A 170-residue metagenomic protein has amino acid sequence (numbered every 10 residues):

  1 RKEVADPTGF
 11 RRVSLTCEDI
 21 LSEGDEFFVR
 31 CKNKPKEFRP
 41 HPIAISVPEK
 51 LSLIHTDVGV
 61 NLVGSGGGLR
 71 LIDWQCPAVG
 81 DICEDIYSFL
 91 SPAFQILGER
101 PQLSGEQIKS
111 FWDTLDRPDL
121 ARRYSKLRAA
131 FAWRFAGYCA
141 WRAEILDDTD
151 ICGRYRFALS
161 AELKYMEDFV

Functional and structural regions predicted by a protein language model:
R1-A44: Active-site catalytic-loop/activation-segment of kinase and kinase-like phosphoryl-transfer enzymes
R1-K2, F94, D116, E167: Short amphipathic alpha-helical signal-transduction/dimerization elements
K2-R11, D119-L120, I145-L146, V170: Surface-exposed helix-capping loop/turn segments at secondary-structure junctions
S22-K32, F135-V170: ATP/Mg2+ or Mg2+-diphosphate-binding catalytic cores that bind nucleotide phosphates or diphosphates via glycine-rich
F38-R39, G67-L71, G105-R123, E162-F169: Short amphipathic alpha-helical segments and their helix-coil junctions
R39-E84: Active-site acidic catalytic loop and adjacent metal/ATP-binding pocket of ATP-dependent phosphoryl transfer enzymes
E49, P77-G80, Q95, L120-L127: Short, solvent-exposed segments of well-ordered alpha helices
C83-D119, A129-D148: Active-site activation/catalytic loop segments of kinase-like enzymes and analogous catalytic loops in related
